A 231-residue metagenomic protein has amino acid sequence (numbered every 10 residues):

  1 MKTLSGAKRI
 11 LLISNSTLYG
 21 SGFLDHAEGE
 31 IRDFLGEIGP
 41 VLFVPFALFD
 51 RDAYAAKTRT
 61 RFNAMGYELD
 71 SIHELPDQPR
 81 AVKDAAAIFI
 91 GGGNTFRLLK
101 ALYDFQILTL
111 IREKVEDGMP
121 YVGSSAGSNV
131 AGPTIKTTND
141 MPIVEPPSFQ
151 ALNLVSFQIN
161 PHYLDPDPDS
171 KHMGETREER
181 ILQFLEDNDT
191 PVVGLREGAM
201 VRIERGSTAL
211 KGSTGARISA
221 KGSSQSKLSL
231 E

Functional and structural regions predicted by a protein language model:
K2-E37, F43, F49-A56, T137 (+1 more regions): C-terminal and late-domain segments of enzyme folds
S16, G93-F96, G127, L164: Short glycine-rich anion-binding loops that position phosphate/pyrophosphate groups of nucleotides and phosphorylated
G20-S21, L98-L99, A131-G132: Glycine/Thr-rich phosphate-binding loops of Rossmann-like dinucleotide-binding domains
E30, D104-G118: Catalytic-core regions built around general acid/base machinery
P40-L98, Y103: Portal/gating segments that form or line small-molecule/metal binding sites
K83-D84, D117, L154: Alpha-helix C-terminal capping/helix-to-coil transition sites in glycosyltransferase folds
F89-G92, V115-T134: Catalytic nucleophile loop
F96, S128-A131, M200-R202: Short, active-site-adjacent cap segments at secondary-structure transitions
